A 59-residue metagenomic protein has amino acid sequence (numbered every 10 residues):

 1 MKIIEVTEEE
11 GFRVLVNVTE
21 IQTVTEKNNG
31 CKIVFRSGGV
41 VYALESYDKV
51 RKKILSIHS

Functional and structural regions predicted by a protein language model:
M1-S59: Eukaryotic intrinsically disordered, low-complexity regulatory linkers and tails enriched in Ser/Thr/Pro
